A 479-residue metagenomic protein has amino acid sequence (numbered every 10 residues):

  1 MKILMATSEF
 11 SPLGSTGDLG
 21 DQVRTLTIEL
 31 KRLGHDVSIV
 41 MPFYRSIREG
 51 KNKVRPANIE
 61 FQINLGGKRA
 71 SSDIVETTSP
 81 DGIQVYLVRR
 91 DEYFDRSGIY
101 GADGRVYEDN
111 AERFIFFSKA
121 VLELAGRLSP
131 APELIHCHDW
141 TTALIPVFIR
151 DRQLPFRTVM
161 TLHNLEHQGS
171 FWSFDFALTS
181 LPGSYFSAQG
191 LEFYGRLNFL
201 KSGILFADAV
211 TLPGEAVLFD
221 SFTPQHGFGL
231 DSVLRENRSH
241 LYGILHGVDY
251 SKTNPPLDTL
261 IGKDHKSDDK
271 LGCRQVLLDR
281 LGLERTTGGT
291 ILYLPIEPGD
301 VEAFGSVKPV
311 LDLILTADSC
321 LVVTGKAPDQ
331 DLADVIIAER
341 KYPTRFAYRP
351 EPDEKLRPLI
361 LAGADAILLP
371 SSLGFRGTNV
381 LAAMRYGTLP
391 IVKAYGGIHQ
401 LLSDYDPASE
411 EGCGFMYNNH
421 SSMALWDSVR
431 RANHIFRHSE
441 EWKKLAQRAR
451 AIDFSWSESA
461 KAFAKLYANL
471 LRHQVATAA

Functional and structural regions predicted by a protein language model:
M1-A479: Catalytic cores of nucleotide-sugar-dependent glycosyltransferases that transfer UDP/GDP/TDP-activated
